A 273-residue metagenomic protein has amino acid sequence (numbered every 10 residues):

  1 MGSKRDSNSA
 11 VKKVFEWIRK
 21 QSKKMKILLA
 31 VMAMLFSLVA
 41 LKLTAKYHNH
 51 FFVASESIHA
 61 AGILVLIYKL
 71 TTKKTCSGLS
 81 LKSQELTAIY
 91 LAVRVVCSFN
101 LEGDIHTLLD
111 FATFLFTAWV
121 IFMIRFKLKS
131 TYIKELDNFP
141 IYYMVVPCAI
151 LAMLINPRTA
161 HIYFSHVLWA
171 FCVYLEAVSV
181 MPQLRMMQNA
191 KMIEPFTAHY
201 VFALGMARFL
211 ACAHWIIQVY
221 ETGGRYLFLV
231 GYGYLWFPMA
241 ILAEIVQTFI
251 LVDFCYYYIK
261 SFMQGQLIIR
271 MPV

Functional and structural regions predicted by a protein language model:
G2-V273: Alpha-helical membrane-protein topology signature
